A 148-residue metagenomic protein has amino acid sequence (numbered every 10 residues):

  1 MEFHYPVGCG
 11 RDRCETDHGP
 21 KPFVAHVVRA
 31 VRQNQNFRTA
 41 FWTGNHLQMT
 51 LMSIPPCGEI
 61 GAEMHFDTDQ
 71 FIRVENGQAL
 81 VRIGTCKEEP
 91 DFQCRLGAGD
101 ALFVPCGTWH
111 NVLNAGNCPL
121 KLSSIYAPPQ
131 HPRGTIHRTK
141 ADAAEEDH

Functional and structural regions predicted by a protein language model:
M1-Q48, G61, C94, R138-H148: A short, N-terminal "cap"/entry segment at the start of jelly-roll beta-barrel domains of the cupin/DSBH fold
H4-P6, R29, E88, N111-H148: Double-stranded beta-helix
F37, F41-L47, C57-V74, E89-P90: A short beta-loop-beta micro-motif enriched in histidine and acidic residues
S53-P55, F66-V81, T85, I125: Short, conserved beta-strand element in jelly-roll/cupin
I54-C57, G99, P105-G107: Tight coil/turn sites that cap or link beta-strands
I60-A62, V81-R82, V104, H110-G116: Short beta-strand His + acidic residue motifs that chelate non-heme Fe in jelly-roll/DSBH and cupin folds
C86-F103: Short acidic-glycine-tyrosine-enriched beta hairpin
